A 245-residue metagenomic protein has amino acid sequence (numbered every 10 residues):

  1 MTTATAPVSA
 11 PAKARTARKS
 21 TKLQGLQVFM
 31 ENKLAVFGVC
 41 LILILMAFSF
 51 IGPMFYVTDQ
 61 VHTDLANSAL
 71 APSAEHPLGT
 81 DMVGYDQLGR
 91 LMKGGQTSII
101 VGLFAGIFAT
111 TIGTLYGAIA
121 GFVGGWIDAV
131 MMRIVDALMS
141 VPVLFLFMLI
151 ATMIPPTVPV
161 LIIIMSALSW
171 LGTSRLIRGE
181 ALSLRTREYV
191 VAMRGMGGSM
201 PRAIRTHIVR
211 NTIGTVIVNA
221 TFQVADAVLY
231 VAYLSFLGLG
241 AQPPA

Functional and structural regions predicted by a protein language model:
M1-T114, A118-I119, G125-W126, I204 (+3 more regions): Gly/Trp-centered helix-boundary motif
Q27-E31, L88-Q96, I100, D128-M139 (+5 more regions): Alpha-helical membrane-interface segments at transmembrane helix boundaries
P77, D81, Q87, F108-I112 (+4 more regions): Generic hydrophobic transmembrane alpha-helix motif, especially the helices
R90, Y189-M196, I204: Helix-loop-helix units of permease transmembrane domains in multi-pass membrane transporters, especially ABC
Q96-I112, F147, P201-Y233: Transmembrane alpha-helices
S140-F145, Y233-A245: Short juxtamembrane loops and helix-capping segments at transmembrane helix boundaries of multi-pass membrane proteins
